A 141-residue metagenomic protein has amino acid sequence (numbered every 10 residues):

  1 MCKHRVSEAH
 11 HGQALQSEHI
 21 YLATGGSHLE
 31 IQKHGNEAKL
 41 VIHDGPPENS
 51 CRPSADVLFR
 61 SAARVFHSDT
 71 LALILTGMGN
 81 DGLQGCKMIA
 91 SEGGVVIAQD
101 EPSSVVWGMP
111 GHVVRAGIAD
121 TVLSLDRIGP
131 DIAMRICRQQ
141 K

Functional and structural regions predicted by a protein language model:
M1-K141: Conserved acid/base catalytic micro-environments in cytosolic active-site loops
